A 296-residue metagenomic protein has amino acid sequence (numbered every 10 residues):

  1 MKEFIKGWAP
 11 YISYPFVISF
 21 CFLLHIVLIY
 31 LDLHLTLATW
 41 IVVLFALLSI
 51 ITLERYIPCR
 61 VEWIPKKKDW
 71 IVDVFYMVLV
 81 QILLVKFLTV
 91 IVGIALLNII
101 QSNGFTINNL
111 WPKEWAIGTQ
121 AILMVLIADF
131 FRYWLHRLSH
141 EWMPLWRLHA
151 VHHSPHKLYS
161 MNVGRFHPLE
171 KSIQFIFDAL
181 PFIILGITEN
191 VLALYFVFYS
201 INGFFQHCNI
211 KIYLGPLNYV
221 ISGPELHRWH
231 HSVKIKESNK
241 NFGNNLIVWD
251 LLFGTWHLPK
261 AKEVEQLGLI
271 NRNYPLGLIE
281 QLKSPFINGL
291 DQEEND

Functional and structural regions predicted by a protein language model:
M1-F16: N-terminal membrane topogenic signal
M1-K2, K68-I82: Cytosolic-side membrane-entry/anchor segment at the start of a transmembrane helix
P10-Y14, L35-V43, D69, D73 (+3 more regions): Residue-level signature of transmembrane alpha-helical entry/exit and packing/kink sites in multi-pass membrane
Y14-V27, L44-I51, G93: Hydrophobic core of alpha-helical transmembrane segments in multi-pass integral membrane proteins
L24-L37: Short, hydrophobic transmembrane alpha-helix segments
L48-D73, L96-L110: Membrane-helix interface linkers and caps
Y76-Q266, I270: Membrane-embedded catalytic scaffold of the fatty acid hydroxylase/desaturase
L251, A261-D296: Cytosolic-facing loops and C-terminal tails of multi-pass membrane proteins
